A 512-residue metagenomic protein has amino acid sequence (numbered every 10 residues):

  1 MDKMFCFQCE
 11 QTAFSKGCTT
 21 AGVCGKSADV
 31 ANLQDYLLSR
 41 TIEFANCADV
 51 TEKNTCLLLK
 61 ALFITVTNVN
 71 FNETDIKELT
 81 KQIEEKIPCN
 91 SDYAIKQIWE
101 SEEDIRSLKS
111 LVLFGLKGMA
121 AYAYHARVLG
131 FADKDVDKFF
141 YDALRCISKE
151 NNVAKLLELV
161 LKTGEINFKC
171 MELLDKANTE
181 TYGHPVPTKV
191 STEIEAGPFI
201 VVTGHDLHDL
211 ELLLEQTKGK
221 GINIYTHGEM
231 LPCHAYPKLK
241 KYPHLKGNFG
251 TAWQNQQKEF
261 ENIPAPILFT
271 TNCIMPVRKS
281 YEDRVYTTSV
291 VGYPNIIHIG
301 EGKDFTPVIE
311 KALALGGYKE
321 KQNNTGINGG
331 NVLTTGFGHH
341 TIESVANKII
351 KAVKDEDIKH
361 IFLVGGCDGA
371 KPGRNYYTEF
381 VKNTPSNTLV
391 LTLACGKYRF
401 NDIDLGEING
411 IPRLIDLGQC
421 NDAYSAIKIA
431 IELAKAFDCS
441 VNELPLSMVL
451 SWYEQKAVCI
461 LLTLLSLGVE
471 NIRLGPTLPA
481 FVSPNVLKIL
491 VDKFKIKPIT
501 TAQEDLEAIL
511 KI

Functional and structural regions predicted by a protein language model:
D2-A13, C18-T20, K26-V30, R40 (+1 more regions): Anaerobic metallocofactor- and corrinoid-dependent redox/one-carbon enzyme cores, especially those from methanogenesis
D2-H184, T188-G197, V201, G221 (+2 more regions): Long, compositionally biased, glycine/small-hydrophobic-enriched stretches that function as flexible linkers, tethers
